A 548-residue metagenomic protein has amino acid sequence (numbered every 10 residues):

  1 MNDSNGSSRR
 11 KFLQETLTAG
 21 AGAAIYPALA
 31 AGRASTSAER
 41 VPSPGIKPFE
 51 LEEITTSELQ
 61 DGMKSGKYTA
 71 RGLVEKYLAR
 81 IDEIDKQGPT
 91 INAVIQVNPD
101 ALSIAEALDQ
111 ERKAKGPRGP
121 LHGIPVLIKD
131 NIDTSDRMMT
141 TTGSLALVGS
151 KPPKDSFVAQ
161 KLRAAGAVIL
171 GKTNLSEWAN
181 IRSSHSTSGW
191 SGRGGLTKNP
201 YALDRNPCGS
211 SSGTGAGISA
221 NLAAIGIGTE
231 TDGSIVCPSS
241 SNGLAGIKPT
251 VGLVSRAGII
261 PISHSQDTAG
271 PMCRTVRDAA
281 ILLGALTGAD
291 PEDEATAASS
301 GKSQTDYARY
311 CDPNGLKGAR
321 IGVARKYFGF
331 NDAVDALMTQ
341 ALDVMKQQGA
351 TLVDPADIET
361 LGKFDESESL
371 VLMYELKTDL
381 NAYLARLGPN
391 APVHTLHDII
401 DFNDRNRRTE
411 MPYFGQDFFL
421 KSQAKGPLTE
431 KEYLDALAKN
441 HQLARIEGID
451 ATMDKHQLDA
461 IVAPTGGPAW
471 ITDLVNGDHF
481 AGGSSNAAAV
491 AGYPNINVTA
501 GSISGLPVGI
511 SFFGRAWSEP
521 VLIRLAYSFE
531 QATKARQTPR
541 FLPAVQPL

Functional and structural regions predicted by a protein language model:
N2-G20: N-terminal secretory signal peptides and thylakoid transit peptides that target proteins across membranes
E15-V148, W178-N180, A295-S303, A308 (+3 more regions): Short, well-ordered alpha-helical
S57, D61, R71, E75 (+11 more regions): Solvent-exposed, polar/charged alpha-helical surfaces in well-ordered, non-transmembrane soluble domains, broadly
G66, G123, K129, A164 (+4 more regions): Glycine-rich, small-residue loops and helix-cap segments that act as flexible hinges at active-site edges
V74, E106, D306, F330-D357 (+3 more regions): Acyltransferase
E83, A164, V168, S219-R325 (+3 more regions): Structural helix-boundary/capping segments
L121-A269, E294-A298, G322-A324, I461-H479: Short glycine/serine-rich loop/turn segments
H122-T142, A308-K326, Y374-R445, T499-P507: Short helix-loop capping/hinge segments that flank enzyme active sites or metal/cofactor-binding pockets
